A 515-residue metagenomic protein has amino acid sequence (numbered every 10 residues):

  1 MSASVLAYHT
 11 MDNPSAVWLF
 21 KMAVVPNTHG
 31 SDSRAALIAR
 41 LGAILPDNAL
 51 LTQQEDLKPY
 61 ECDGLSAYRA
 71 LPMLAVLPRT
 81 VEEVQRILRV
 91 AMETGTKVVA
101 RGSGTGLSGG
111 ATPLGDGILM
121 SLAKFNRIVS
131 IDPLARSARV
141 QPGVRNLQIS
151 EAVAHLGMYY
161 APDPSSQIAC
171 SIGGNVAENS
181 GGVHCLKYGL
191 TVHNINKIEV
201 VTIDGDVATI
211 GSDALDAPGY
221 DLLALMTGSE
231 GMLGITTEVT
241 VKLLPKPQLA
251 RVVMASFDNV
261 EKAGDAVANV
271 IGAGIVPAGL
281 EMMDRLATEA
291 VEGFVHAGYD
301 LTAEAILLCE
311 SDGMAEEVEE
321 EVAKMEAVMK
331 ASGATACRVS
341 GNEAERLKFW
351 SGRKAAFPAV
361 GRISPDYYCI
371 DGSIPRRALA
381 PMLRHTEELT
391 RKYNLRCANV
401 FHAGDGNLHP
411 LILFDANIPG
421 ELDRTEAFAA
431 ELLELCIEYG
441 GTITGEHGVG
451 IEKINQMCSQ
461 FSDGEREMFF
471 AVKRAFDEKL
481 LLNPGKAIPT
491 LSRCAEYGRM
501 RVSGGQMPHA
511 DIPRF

Functional and structural regions predicted by a protein language model:
A3, W18-R89, G106-R136, S165 (+5 more regions): N-terminal flexible segment immediately upstream of the FAD-binding catalytic core in FAD-dependent oxidoreductases
V5-P14: Short terminal hydrophobic/aromatic SLiMs and anchors at protein ends
P46-D47, I437-V449, K473-R474, E478-G485: Alpha-helix capping/hinge segments and adjacent helical runs
L51-E61, V241-P245, R251-F428, L435 (+1 more regions): C-terminal substrate-recognition/cap domain of FAD-linked oxidoreductases
S108-N126, A154-M158, G181-V192, V239-P245 (+3 more regions): A glycine- and small-aliphatic-rich helix-loop capping segment at beta-alpha/alpha-beta transitions that lines
R127-E281, L482, G498-F515: FAD-binding subdomain of flavoenzyme oxidoreductases
N455-F515: Activity-critical C-terminal alpha-helical subdomain
